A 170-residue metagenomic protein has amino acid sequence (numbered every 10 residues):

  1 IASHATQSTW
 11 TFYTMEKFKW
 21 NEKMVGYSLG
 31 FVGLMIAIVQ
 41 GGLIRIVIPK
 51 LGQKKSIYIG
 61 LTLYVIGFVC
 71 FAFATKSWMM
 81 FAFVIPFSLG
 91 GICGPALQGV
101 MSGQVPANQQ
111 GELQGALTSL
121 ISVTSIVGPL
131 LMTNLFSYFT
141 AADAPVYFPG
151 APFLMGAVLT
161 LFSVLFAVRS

Functional and structural regions predicted by a protein language model:
S8-S28: Short amphipathic helix-loop junctions that connect adjacent transmembrane helices in Major Facilitator Superfamily/SLC
E22-K23, V105-S119, V146-P149: Loop-to-transmembrane helix entry/capping segments in MFS-fold secondary transporters and related SLC/MFSD carriers
V39-Q53, F136: Helix-to-loop junctions at the C-terminal end of transmembrane segments in multipass secondary transporters
K55-C70: Structural signature of the two symmetry-related core transmembrane helices
F71-V84, C93: Helix-loop junctions at membrane interfaces in 12-TM secondary transporters
I92-P106: Intracellular juxtamembrane helix-capping segments at the cytosolic ends of symmetry-related transmembrane helices
Q110-T140: A late C-terminal transmembrane helix in Major Facilitator Superfamily
N134-T160: A membrane-interface helix-boundary motif in multi-pass transporters
